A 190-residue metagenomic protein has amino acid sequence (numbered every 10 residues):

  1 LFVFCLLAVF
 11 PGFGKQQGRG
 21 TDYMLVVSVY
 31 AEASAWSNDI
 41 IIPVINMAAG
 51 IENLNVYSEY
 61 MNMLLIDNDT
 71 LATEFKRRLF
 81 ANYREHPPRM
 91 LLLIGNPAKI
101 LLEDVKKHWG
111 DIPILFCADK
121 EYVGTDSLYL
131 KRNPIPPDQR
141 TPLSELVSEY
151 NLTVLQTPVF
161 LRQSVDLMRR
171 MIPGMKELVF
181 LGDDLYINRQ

Functional and structural regions predicted by a protein language model:
L1-V9: Bacterial N-terminal signal peptides
G12-Q190: Short hydrophobic alpha-helices and adjacent helix-cap/hinge residues
